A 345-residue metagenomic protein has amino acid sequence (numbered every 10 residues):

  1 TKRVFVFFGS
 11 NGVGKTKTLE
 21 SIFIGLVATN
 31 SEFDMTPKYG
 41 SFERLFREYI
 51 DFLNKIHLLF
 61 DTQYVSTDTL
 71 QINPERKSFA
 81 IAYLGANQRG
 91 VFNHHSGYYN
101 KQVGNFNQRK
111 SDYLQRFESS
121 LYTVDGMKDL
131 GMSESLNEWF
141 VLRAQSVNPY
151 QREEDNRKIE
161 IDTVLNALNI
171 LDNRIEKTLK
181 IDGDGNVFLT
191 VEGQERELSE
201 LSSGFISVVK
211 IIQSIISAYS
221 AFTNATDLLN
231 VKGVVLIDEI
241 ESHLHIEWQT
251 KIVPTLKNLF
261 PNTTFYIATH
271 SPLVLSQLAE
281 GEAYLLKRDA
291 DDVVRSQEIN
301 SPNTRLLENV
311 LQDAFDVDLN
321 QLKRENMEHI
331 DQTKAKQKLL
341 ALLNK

Functional and structural regions predicted by a protein language model:
T1-E32, N186-N326: Switch/communication elements of ASCE P-loop NTPase nucleotide-binding domains
T1-M132, A279, D331, Q337 (+1 more regions): P-loop NTPase switch/coupling surface
D34, D51, D61, D68 (+13 more regions): Acidic-enriched, low-complexity/disordered segments with a strong bias for Aspartate over Glutamate
F42, N54-I56, F60, E75-A80 (+4 more regions): Generic structural motif recognizing short loop/turn segments at the entrances and edges of beta-strands
K77, R157, I161-L165, N303-L307: A structural signal for well-ordered alpha-helical scaffolds and beta->alpha junctions
A82-Q108, L130-R152, G183-V191, I237-K251 (+1 more regions): Short, charge-rich amphipathic segments
S119-I206, Q213-L228, R324-K345: Extended helical coiled-coil dimerization/tether regions that scaffold and oligomerize large DNA-maintenance assemblies
